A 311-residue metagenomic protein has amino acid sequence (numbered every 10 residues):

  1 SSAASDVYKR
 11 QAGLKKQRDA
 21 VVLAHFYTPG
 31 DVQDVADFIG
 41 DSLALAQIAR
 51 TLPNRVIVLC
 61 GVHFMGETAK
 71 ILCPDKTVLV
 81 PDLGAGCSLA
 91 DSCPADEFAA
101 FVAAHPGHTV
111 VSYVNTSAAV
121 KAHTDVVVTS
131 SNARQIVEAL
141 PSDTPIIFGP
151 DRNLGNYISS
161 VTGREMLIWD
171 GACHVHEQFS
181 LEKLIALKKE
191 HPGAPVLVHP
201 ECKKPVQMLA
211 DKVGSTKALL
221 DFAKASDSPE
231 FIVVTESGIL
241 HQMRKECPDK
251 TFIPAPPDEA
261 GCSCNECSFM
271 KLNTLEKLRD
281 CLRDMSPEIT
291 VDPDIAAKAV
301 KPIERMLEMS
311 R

Functional and structural regions predicted by a protein language model:
S1-Y8: Short, small-residue-biased leader/transition segments that mark boundaries at the very start of proteins
D19-T28, V32-D34: N-terminal glycine-rich anion-binding loops that anchor highly charged ligand groups
D37-L45, D75-A85, V126-A133, E165-V175 (+4 more regions): Short hydrophobic/aromatic-enriched beta-strand-loop microsegments
I39-S88: Active-site cofactor/substrate anionic-group-binding motifs, chiefly glycine- and Lys/Arg-rich phosphate-binding loops
L79-P106, W169-H176, A255-K271: Long, charge-dense
D91-A100, D125-S142, F148-L154, I168 (+2 more regions): Active-site glycine-rich loop that binds ribose-phosphate moieties when present
S159-E165, A172-K212, T216-S226, I239-I253 (+2 more regions): Redox- and metal-dependent alpha/beta enzyme cores, enriched for Fe-S-associated oxidoreductases and cofactor-handling
A218, S226-S228, T235-H241, E246-R311: C-terminal functional extensions of proteins
